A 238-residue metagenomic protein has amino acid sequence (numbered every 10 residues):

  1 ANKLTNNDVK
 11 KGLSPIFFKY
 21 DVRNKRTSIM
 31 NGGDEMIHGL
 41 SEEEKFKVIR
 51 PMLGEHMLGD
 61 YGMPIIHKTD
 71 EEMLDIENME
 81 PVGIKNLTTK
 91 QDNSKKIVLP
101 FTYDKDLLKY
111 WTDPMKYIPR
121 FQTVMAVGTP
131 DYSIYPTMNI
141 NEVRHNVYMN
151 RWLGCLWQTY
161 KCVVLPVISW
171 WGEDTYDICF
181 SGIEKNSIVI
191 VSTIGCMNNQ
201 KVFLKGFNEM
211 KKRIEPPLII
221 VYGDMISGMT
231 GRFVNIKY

Functional and structural regions predicted by a protein language model:
D8-V9, D21-V22: Short hydrophobic alpha-helical segments enriched in small aliphatic residues
G12: Active-site-proximal or metal-binding-adjacent scaffold patches in catalytic folds
V22-R23, I29, R213: Signal peptide-directed secreted proteins
K25, N31-P136, W152: SEC14/CRAL-TRIO lipid-binding/transfer domains and related phosphoinositide-recognition modules that form deep
T88-N93, V98, T102, L108-Y238: Eukaryote-skewed repeat-based solenoidal scaffolds used as protein-protein interaction platforms, primarily
